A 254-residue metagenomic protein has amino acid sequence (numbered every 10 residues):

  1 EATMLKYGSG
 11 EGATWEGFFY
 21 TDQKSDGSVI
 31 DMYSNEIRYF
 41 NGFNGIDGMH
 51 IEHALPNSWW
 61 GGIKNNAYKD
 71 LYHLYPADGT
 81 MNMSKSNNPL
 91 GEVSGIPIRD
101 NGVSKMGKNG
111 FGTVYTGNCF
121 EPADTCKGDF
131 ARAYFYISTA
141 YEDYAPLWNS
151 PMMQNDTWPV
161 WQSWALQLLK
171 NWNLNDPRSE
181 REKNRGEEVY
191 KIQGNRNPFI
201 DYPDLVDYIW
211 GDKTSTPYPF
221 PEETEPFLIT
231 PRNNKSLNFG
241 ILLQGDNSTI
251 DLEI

Functional and structural regions predicted by a protein language model:
E1-L5, N57-S58, E253: Short intrinsically disordered, low-complexity coil segments enriched in acidic
E1-N44, L169: Aromatic-lined ligand-binding clefts that engage carbohydrates, nucleic acids, or primary amines
S25, I192, G245-N247: Short, surface-exposed loop/turn motifs at beta-strand boundaries within globular domains
D26, G45-G48, P231-N233: A short, polar/charged loop/turn motif at coil->beta-strand junctions and beta-hairpin connectors
M32, F199, F239: Short clusters of hydrophobic/aromatic residues that line enzyme substrate/ligand-binding pockets
Y39, S58, V206-D207, D246-T249: A broad, structure-centric signal for solvent-exposed, well-ordered loop/edge residues that line or flank functional
N44-E222: Domain-level detector of nuclease and nuclease-like folds in predominantly extracellular/periplasmic contexts
F220-I254: Beta-sheet-dominated interaction scaffolds and their linkers
